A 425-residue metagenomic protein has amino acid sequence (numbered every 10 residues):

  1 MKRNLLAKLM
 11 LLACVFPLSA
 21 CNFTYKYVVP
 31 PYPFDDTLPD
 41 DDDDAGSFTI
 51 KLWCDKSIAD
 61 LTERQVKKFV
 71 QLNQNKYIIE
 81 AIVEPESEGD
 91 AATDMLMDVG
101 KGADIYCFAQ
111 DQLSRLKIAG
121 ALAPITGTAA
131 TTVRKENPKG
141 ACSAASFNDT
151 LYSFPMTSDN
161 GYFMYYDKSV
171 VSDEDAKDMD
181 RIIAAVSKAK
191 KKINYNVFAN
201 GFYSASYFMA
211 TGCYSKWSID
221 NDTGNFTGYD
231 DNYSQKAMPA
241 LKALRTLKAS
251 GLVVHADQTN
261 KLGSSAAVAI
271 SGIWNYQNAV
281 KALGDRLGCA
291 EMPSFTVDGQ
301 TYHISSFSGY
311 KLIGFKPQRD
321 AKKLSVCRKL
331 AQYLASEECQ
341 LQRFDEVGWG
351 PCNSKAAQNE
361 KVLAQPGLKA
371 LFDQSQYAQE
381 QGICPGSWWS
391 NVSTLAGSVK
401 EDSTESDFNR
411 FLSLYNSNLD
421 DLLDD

Functional and structural regions predicted by a protein language model:
C21-Q112, S417-D425: Conserved N-terminal structural module of periplasmic/extracytoplasmic solute-binding proteins
M95-M97, K101-D104, T132-K168, G299-S306 (+1 more regions): A structural signal for short loop-to-beta-strand junctions that line the ligand-binding cleft of periplasmic/secreted
F108-Y162, E174, C289-P293: Hinge/lid segment of periplasmic solute-binding proteins
L113-K117, I273-R286, F295: A ligand-binding cleft/hinge motif common to bilobed small-molecule-binding domains
Y152-M156, Y162, R181-Y229, A266-V268: Extracytoplasmic/periplasmic solute-binding protein
N221-H255: Glycine-centered hinge/linker elements that transmit conformational signals in sensory and ligand-binding systems
A282-E346: Extracytoplasmic/periplasmic substrate-recognition and gating elements
F307, E346-G350, P366-D425: C-terminal capping/gating helix-and-loop segments adjacent to ligand/active sites or protein-protein/ligand interfaces
